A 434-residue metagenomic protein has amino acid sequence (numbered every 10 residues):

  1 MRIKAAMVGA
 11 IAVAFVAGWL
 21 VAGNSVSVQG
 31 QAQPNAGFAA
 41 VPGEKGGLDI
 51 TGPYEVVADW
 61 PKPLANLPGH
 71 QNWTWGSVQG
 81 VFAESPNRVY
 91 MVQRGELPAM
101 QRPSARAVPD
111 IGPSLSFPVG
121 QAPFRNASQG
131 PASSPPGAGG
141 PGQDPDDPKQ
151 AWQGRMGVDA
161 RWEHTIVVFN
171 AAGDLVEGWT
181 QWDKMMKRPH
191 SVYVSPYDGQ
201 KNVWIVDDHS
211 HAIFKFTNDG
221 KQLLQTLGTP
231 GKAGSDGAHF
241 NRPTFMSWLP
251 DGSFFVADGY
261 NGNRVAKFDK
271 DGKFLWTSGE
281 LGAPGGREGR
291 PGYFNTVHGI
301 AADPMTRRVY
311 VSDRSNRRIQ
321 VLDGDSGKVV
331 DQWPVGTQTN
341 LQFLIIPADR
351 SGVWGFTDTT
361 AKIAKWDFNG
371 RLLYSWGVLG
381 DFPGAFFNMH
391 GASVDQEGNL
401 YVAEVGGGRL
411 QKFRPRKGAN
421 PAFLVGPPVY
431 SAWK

Functional and structural regions predicted by a protein language model:
I3-A10, V16-K434: Eukaryotic scaffold repeat domains enriched in small/polar residues
